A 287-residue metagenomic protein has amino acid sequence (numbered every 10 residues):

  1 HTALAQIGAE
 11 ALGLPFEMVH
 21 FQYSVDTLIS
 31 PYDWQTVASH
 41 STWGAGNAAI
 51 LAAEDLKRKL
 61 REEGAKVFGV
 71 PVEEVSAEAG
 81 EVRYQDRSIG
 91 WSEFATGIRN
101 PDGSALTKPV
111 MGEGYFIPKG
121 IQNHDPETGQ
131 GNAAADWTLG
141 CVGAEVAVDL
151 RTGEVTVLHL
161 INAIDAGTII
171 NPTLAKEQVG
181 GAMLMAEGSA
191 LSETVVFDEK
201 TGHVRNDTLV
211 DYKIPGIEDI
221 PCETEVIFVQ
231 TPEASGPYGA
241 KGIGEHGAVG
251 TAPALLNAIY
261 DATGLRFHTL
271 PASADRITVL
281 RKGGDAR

Functional and structural regions predicted by a protein language model:
T2: P-loop NTPase nucleotide-binding module
Q6-R287: C-terminal catalytic domains of large/alpha subunits in multi-subunit enzymes
